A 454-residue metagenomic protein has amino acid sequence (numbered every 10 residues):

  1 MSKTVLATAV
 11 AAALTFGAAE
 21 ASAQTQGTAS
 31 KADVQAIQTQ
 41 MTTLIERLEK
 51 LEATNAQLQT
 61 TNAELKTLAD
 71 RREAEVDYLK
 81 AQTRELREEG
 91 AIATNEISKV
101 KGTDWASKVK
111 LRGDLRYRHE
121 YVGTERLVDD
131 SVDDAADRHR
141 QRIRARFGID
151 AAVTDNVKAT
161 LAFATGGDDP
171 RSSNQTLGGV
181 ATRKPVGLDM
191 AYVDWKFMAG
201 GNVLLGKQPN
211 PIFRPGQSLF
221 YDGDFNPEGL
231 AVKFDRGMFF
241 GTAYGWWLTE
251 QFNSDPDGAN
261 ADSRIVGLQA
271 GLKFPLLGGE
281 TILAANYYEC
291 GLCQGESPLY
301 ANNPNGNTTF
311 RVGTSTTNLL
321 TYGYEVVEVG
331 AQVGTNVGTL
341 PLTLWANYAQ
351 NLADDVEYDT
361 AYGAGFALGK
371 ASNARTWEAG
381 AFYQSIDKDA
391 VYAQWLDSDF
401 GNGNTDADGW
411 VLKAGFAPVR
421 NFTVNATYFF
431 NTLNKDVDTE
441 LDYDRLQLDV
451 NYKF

Functional and structural regions predicted by a protein language model:
S2-V132, F454: N-terminal periplasmic/intermembrane-space "pro-region" immediately following the signal or transit peptide
L44, L48-L51, F147, V193 (+2 more regions): Residue-level detector of buried hydrophobic side-chain packing in well-ordered secondary-structure elements
I97-S107, G148-D150, A270-F274: Short amphipathic alpha-helices and their capping/turn segments at secondary-structure boundaries
S107-V109, I143-A145, D189, E228 (+1 more regions): Envelope-exposed proteins and targeting segments
K110-D114, G148, T160, Y192 (+3 more regions): Soluble periplasmic/extracytoplasmic beta-strand elements of cell-envelope proteins
R118-R144, D150-A199, P211-D222, S254-P256 (+4 more regions): Surface-exposed loop and membrane-interface regions of Gram-negative outer-membrane beta-barrel proteins
F197-V203, P211-S372, T376-A379, Y383 (+2 more regions): Signature for the C-terminal beta-barrel architecture of outer-membrane proteins
K370-S372, S385-D389, Q394-F454: C-terminal functional modules
